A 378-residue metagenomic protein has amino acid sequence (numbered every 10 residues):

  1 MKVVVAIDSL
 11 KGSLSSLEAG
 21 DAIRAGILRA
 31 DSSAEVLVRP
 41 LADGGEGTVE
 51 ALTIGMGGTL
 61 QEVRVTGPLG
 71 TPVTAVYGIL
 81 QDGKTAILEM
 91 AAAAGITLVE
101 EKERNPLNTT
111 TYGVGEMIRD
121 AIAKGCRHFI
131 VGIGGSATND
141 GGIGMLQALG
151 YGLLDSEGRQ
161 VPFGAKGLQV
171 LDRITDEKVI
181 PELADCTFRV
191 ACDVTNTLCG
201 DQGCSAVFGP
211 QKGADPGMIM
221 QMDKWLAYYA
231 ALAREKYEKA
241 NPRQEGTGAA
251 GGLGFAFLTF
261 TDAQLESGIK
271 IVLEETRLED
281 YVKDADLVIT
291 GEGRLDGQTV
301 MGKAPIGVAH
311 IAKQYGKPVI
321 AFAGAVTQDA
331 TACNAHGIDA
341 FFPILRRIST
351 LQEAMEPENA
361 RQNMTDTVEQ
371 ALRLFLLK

Functional and structural regions predicted by a protein language model:
M1-I133, A137-K378: N-terminal loops that bind phosphate or other acidic moieties and the adjacent beta-alpha structural core
